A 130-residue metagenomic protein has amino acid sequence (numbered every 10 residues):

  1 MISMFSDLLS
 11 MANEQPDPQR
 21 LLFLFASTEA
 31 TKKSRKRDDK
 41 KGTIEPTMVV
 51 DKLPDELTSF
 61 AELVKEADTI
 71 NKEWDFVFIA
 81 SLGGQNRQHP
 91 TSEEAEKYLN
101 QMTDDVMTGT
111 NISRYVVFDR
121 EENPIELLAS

Functional and structural regions predicted by a protein language model:
M1-D39: N-terminal, charge-rich interaction modules
M1-S6, D55-T58, D119-L127: Short, flexible domain-boundary/linker segments around small modular repeats
F5-D7, D51-T69: Short, solvent-exposed beta-alpha or beta-beta edge segments that form flexible loop/patches at the rim of ligand
L8, L22, K40-M48, Q101 (+1 more regions): N-terminal targeting/disorder module
D17-L22, E73-F76, I112-R114: Short, surface-exposed beta-edge/turn micro-motifs
L24-T31, A80-Q85, R120-E121: Short, flexible beta-strand-to-coil junctions
S34-K36, K40, E93-S130: Helix-rich interaction surfaces within compact, conserved domain-sized segments that mediate assembly or partner
V64-M107: Amphipathic protein-protein interaction modules
